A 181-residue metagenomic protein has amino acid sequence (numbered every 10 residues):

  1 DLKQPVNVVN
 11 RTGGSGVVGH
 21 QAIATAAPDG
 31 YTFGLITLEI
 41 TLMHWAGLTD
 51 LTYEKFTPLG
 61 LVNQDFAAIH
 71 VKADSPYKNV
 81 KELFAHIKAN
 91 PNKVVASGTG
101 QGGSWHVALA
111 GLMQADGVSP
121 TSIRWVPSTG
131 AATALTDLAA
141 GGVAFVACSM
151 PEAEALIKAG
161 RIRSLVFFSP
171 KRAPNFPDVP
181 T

Functional and structural regions predicted by a protein language model:
D1-K55, N92-K93, Q101, G117-F145 (+2 more regions): N-terminal (or domain-start) structured segment
A26-P28, L83-N92, E154-R163: Basic phosphate/pyrophosphate-binding loop/patch that engages nucleotide-derived ligands
L38, K72-Y77, T99-G103, S169-A173: Short coil/turn segments
T41-L48, L61-P76, A110-A115: Periplasmic solute-binding protein
L42-V62, P174-T181: Hinge/lid segment of periplasmic solute-binding proteins
T57-A96: A conserved helix-loop-strand patch within extracytoplasmic ligand-binding domains of the periplasmic binding
Q64, K78, E152-T181: C-terminal lobe and pocket-closing loops of periplasmic/extracytoplasmic Venus-flytrap solute-binding proteins
H106-A110, F176: Short, surface-exposed alpha-helical segments at coil->helix boundaries
